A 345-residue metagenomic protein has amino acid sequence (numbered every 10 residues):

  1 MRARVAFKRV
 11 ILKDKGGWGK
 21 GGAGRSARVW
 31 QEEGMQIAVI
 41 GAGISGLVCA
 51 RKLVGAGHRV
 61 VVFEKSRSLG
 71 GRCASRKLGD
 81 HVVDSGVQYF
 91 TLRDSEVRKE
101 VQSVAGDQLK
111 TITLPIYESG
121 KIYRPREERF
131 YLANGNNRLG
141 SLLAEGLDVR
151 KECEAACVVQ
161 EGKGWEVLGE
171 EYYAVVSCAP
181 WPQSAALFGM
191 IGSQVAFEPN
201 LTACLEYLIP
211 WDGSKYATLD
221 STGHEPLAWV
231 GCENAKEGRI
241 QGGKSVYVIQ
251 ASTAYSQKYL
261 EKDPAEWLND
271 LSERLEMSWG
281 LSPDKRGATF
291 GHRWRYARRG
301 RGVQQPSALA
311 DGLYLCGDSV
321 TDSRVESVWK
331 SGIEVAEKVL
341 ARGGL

Functional and structural regions predicted by a protein language model:
Q36-V62: N-terminal Rossmann-like FAD-binding beta1-loop-alpha1 element of flavoenzymes
V54-K77: Glycine-rich FAD pyrophosphate-binding loop
G70, Y172-D220: Central helical "cap/lid" subdomain
S75-L114: N-terminal FAD cofactor-binding segment of flavoenzymes
R126-A155: Helical element adjacent to the flavin cofactor pocket in flavoenzyme catalytic cores
K151-W165: A conserved short coil-to-beta-strand element within the FAD-binding core of flavoproteins
L205, I209, Y216-E261, E266 (+2 more regions): Active-site substrate-recognition segment that forms the wall of the catalytic cavity or substrate channel
N269-D311: Flavin (FAD/FMN) cofactor-binding core of flavoprotein oxidoreductases
